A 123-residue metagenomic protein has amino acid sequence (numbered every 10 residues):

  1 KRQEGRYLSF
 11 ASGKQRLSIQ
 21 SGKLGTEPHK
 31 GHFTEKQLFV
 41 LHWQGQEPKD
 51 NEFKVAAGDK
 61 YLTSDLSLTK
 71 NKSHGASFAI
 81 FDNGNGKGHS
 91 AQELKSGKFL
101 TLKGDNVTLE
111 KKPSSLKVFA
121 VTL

Functional and structural regions predicted by a protein language model:
K1-L123: Lectin-like carbohydrate-binding module/patch detector with strong preference for beta-trefoil
